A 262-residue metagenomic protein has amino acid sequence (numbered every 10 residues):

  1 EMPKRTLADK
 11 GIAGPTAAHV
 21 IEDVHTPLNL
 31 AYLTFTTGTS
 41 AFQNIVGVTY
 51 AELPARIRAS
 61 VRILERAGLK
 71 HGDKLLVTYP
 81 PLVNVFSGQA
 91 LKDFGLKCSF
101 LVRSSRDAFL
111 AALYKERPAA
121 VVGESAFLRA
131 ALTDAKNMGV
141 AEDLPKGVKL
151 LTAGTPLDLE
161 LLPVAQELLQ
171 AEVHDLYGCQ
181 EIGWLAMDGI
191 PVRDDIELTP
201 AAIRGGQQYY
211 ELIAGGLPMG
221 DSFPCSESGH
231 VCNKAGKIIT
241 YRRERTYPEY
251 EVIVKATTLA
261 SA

Functional and structural regions predicted by a protein language model:
E1-A55: Nucleotide 5′-phosphate-binding alpha/beta core
A13-A17, S99, L157: A short, flexible low-complexity segment enriched in Lys/Arg and Gly/Pro that occurs in N-terminal basic tails
E22-D23, V77, S99, L151: A generic secondary-structure micro-motif detector that highlights 1-2 residue hydrophobic/ambivalent hotspots embedded
N44, H71, V83, C98 (+2 more regions): Secondary-structure boundary/capping signal
T49-R66, K74-A130: AMP-binding/adenylate-forming
I63-L69, A141-E142: Glycine-rich helix-loop-beta junction characteristic of Rossmann-like nucleotide cofactor-binding loops
H71-G72, G147: Phosphate-coordination loops involved in phosphoryl transfer and adenosine-cofactor binding
L101-A262: Active-site glycine/GP-rich loop and adjacent strand/helix microenvironment that borders small-molecule binding pockets
